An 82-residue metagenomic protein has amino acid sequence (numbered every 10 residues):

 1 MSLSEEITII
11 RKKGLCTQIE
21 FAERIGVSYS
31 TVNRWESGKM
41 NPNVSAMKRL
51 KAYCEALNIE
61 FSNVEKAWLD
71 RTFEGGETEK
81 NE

Functional and structural regions predicted by a protein language model:
L3-I7, G26-V27, L50-N58, S62: Secretory-pathway ectodomains
E5-E20, R49, N81: Short basic helix-loop element that most often maps to the first helix and adjoining turn of HTH DNA-binding modules
E6, T31-R34, A46: Residue-level recognition of specific faces of alpha-helices
T8, K12, G26, S37-K39: Residue-level detection of the helix-turn-helix DNA-binding "recognition helix"
L15-R34: Short alpha-helical DNA-recognition segment
K39-A52: Short, basic-rich loop-to-helix N-cap that marks the start of a DNA-contacting helix
V44, I59-E82: Short, charged recognition helix plus adjacent turn of helix-turn-helix-like nucleic-acid-binding domains
